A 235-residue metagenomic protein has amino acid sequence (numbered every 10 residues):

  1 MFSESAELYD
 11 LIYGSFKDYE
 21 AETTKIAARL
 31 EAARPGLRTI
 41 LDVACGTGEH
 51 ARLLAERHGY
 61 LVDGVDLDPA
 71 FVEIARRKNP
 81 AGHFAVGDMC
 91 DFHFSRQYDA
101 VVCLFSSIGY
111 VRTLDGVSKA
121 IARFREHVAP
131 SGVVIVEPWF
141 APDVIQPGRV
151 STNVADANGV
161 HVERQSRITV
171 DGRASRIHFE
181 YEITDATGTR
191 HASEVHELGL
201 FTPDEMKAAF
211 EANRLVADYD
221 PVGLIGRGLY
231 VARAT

Functional and structural regions predicted by a protein language model:
M1-G36: Conserved class I S-adenosyl-L-methionine
L37-A44: Conserved class I S-adenosyl-L-methionine
G48-D91: Class I SAM-dependent methyltransferase SAM/SAH-binding core
H93-A100: A short acidic, Gly/Pro-enriched loop at the edge of an enzyme's catalytic core that lines a small-molecule cofactor
L104-S106: Residues lining the SAM
S118-P130: A short glycine-rich, Lys/Arg-flanked "PGG" loop and its adjoining helix->strand segment in the class I
I135-K207: SAM-dependent methyltransferase
P203-T235: C-terminal lobe and adjacent flexible extensions of AdoMet/dcAdoMet transferase-like proteins
